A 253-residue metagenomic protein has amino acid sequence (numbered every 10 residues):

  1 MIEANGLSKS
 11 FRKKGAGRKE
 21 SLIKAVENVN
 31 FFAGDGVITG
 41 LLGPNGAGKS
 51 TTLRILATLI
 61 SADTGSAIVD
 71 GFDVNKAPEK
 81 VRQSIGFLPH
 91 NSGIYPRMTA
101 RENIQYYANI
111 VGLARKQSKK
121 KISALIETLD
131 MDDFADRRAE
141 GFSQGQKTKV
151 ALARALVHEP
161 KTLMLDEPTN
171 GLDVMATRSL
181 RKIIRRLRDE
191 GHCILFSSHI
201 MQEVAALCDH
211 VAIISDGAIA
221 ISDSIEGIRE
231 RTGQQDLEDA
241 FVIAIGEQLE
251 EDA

Functional and structural regions predicted by a protein language model:
Q105, N109, K116-F134: Conserved ABC ATPase "signature" region
R138-F142: Conserved ABC ATPase signature
E159: Conserved catalytic motifs of ABC-family nucleotide-binding domains
L163-E167: Catalytic Walker B motif of ABC-type/P-loop ATPase nucleotide-binding domains
S222-D223: ABC ATPase "signature
